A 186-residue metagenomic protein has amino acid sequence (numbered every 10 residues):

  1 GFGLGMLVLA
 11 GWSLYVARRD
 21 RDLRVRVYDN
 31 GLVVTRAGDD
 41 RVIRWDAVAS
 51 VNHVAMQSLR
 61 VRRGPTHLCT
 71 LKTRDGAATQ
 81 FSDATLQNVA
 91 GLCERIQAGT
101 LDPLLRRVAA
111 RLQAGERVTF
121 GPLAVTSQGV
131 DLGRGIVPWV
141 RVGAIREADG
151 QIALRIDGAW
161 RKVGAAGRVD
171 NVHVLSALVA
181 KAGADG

Functional and structural regions predicted by a protein language model:
G1-G5: Hydrophobic alpha-helical transmembrane segments
M6-A10: Helical transmembrane-bundle signal
W12-S50, L105-V137, A144-R146, Q151: Conserved beta-hairpin
S50-A114, V140-G186: Acidic, Ser/Thr- and proline-rich intrinsically disordered linker/docking segments of eukaryotic scaffolds
